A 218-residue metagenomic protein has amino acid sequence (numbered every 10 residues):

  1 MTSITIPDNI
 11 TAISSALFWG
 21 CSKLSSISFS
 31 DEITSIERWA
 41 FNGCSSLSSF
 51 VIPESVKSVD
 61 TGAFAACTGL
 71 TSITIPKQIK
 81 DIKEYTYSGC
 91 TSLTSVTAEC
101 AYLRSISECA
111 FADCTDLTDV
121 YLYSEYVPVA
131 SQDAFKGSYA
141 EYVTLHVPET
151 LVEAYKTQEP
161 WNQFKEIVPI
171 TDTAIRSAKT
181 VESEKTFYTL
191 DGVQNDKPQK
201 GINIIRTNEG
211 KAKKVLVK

Functional and structural regions predicted by a protein language model:
M1-A12, S22-S35, S45-S58, T68-D81 (+4 more regions): Structural signature of tandem-repeat unit edges
I6, Y85, S107-A112, V129-G137 (+2 more regions): Short, T/G/N/S-enriched strand-turn elements that build extracellular solenoid repeat scaffolds
S14-W19, E37-N42, D60-A65, K83-S88 (+2 more regions): Consensus positions within tandem repeat domains that build extended binding/scaffold surfaces
K156-T173: A recurrent domain-boundary module in secreted/ectodomain proteins
P169-D191: Residue-level detector of functionally pivotal "anchor" positions at catalytic/ligand-binding pockets or at interdomain
Q199-N203: A glycine-anchored, Pro-Gly-centered beta-turn/N-cap motif
I204-K218: C-terminal tail/sorting-segment detector
